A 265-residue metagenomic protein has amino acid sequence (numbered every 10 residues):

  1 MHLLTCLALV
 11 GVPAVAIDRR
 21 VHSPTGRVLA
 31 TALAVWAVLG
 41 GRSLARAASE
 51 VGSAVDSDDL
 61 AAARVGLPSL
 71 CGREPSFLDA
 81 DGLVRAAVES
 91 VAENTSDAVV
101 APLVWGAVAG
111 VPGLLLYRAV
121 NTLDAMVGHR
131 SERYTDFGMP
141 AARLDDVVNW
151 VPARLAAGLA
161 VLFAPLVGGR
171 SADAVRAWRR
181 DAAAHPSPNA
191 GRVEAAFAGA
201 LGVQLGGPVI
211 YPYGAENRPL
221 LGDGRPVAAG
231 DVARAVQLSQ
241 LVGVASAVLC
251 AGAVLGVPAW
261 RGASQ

Functional and structural regions predicted by a protein language model:
M1-Q265: Short amphipathic, positively biased membrane-proximal segments that drive organelle/inner-membrane targeting
